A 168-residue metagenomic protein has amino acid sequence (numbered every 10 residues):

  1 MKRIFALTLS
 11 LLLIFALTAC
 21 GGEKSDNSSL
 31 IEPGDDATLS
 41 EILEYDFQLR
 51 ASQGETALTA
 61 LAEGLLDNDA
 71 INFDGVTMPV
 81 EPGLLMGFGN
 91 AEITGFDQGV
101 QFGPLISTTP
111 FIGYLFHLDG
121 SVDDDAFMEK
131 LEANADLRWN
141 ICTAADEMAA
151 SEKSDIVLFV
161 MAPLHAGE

Functional and structural regions predicted by a protein language model:
M1-I4, T8-L11: Positively charged n-region of N-terminal signal peptides that target proteins for export
F15-A19: C-terminal motif of bacterial Sec signal peptides marking the signal peptidase cleavage site
G21-E168: Mature, Sec-exported extracytoplasmic domains of Gram-positive
